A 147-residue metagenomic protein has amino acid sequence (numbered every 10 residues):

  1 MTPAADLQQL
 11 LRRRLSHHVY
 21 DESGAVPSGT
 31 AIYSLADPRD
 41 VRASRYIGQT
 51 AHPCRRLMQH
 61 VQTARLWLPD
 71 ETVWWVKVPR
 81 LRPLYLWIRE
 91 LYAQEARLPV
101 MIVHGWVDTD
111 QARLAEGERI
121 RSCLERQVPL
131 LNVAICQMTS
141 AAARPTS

Functional and structural regions predicted by a protein language model:
M1, R12, G24, R65 (+2 more regions): Short, flexible coil/linker elements and helix-boundary hinge sites characteristic of intrinsically disordered
M1-Q59, M101, D110, L114 (+1 more regions): GIY-YIG nuclease catalytic motif and its immediate N-terminal context
E22, D37-D40, P69-V76, P83 (+3 more regions): Non-catalytic accessory segments flanking enzymatic or RNA/DNA-binding domains
A51-T109: Conserved short loop/helix modules at catalytic or binding sites in compact beta-alpha or helix-hairpin-helix contexts
R119-I120: Serine endopeptidase catalytic core focused on the charge-relay Asp
C123-A141: Coupling/hinge elements of helicase-like and P-loop NTPase modules
